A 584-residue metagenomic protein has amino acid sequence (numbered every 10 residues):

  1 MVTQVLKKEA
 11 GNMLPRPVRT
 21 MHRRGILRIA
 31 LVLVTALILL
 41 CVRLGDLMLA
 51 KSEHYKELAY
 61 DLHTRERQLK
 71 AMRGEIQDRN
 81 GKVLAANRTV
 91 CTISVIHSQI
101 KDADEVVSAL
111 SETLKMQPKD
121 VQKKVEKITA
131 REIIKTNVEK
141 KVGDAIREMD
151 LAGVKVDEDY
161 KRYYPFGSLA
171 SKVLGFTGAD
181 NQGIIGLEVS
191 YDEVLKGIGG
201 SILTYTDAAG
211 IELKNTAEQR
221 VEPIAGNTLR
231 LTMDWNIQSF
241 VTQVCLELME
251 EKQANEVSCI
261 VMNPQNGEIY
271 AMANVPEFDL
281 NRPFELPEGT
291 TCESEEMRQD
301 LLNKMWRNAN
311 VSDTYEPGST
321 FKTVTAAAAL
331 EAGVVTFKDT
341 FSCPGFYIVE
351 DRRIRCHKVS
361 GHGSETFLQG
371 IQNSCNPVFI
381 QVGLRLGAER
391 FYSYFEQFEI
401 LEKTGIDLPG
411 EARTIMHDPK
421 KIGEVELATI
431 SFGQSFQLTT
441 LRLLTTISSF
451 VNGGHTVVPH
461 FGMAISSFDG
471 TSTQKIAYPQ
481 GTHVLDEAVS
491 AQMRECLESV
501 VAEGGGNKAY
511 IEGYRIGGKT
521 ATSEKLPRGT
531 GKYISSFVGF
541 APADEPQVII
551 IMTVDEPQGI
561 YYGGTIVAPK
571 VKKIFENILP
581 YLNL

Functional and structural regions predicted by a protein language model:
M1-G289, T314, E389-L401, A509-E512 (+3 more regions): Periplasmic/cell-envelope proteins involved in peptidoglycan metabolism and beta-lactam response
V2-A10, A85, D207-E218, Q265-T320 (+3 more regions): Beta-lactam-recognizing serine transpeptidase/beta-lactamase-like catalytic domain environment
